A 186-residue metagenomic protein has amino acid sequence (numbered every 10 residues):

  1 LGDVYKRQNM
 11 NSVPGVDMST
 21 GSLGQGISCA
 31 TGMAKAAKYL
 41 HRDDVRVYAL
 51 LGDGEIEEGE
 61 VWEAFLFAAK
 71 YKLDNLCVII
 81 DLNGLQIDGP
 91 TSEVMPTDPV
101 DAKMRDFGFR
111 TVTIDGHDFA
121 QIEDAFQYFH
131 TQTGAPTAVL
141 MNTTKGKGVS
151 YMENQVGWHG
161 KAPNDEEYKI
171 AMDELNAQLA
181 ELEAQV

Functional and structural regions predicted by a protein language model:
L1-Y5: Short, small-residue-biased leader/transition segments that mark boundaries at the very start of proteins
Q8-V186: Glycine-rich ThDP/TPP pyrophosphate-binding loop and its adjacent helix/strand module within ThDP-dependent enzymes
